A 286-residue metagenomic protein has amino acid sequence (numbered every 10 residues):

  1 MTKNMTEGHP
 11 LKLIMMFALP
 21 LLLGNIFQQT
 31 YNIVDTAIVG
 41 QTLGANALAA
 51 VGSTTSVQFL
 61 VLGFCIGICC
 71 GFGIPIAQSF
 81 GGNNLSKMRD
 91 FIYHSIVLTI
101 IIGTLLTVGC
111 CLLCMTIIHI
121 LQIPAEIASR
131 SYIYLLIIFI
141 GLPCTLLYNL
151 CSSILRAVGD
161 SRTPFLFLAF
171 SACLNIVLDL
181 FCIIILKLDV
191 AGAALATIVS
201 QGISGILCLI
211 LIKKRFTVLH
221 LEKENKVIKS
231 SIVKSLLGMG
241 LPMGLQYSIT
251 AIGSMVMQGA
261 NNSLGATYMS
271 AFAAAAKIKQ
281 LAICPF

Functional and structural regions predicted by a protein language model:
M1-A18, I76-P143, I185-L241: Short alpha-helical transmembrane segments in multi-pass integral membrane proteins
M5-T42, S56-G71, P75, I100-T107 (+4 more regions): N-terminal transmembrane alpha-helices
P10-I26, L135-F139, R162-A169, L207-I210 (+3 more regions): Hydrophobic faces of transmembrane alpha-helices in multi-pass small-molecule transporters and flippases across diverse
I26, T30-L48, I118-A125, F181-L188 (+1 more regions): Helix-terminus/linker motif at the lipid-water interface of multi-pass membrane proteins
L48-V108, T145-P164, Q258, A271-F286: Small-residue-rich hydrophobic transmembrane alpha-helices
T55-Q58, I102, F170-N175, A196-S204 (+1 more regions): Transmembrane alpha-helical core residues of multi-pass small-molecule transporters, especially secondary transporters
L60-G63, N175-L180, G205-L209, L281-C284: Hydrophobic transmembrane alpha-helices of multi-pass small-molecule transporters
T99, I154-V177, A194-I198: Alpha-helical transmembrane segments of multi-pass membrane transporters/permeases
